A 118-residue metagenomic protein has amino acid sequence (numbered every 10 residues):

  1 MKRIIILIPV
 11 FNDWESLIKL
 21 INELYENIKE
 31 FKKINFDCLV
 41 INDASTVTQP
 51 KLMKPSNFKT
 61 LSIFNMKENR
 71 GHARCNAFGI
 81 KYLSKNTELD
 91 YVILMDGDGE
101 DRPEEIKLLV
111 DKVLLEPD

Functional and structural regions predicted by a protein language model:
R3-I5, D37: Cell-envelope/extracellular polymer assembly enzymes that use nucleotide-activated donors
D13-K29, T48: Short, well-formed alpha-helical segments that are part of the catalytic scaffolds of diverse glycosyltransferases
I21, K32-S45, M66: Short beta-strand/loop segment that forms part of the nucleotide-sugar
N42-K51, G99: A conserved acidic beta->alpha catalytic loop
M53-K85: Conserved donor nucleotide-binding strand/loop of the catalytic core
E88-E100: Short beta-strand-to-loop acidic/aromatic patch adjacent to the donor-nucleotide binding site
D101-E105: Hydrophobic/aromatic residue at the end of a short beta strand that borders the catalytic acidic motif
K107-D118: Conserved donor NDP-sugar-binding/catalytic core segment of glycosyltransferases
